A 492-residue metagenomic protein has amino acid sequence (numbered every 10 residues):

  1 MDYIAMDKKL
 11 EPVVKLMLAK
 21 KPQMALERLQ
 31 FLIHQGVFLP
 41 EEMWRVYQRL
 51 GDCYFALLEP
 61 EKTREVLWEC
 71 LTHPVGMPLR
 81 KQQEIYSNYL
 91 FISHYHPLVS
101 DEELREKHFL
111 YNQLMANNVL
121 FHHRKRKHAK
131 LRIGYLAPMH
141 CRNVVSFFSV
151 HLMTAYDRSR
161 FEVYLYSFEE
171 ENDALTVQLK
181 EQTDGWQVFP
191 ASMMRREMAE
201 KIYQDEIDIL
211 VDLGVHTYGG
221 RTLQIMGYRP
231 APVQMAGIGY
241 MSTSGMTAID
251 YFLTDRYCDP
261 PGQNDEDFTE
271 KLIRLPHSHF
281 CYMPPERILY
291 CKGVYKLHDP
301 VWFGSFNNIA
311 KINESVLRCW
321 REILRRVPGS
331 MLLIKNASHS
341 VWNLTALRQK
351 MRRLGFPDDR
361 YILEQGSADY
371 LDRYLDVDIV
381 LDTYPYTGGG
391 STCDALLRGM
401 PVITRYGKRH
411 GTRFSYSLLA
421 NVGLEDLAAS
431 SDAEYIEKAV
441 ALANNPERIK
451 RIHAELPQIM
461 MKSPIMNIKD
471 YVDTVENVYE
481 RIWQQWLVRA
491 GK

Functional and structural regions predicted by a protein language model:
M1-P300, R318, Q349-F356, A368-I379 (+3 more regions): Alpha-helical solenoid repeat scaffolds of the TPR/TPR-like class and their adjacent stem/linker regions that mediate
L136, F306-N307, K335: Short hydrophobic "strand-cap" motifs at the C-terminus of beta-strands
S167-E171, M331-T345: Glycosyltransferase donor-sugar binding loop
G214, D382-G388, Y406: Short Ser/Thr-rich beta->loop micro-motif in glycosyltransferases that lines and helps position the nucleotide-sugar
L381, A395: Donor-sugar nucleotide-binding helix/loop cap in glycosyltransferases
L396-L397, A420: Short alpha-helix at the nucleotide-sugar/activated-sugar donor binding site of glycosyltransferases and closely
P401-H410: Short hydrophobic beta-strand element within catalytic cores of glycosyltransferases and related nucleotide-activated
T412-G423: Short acidic/histidine- and often glycine-rich active-site loop of Leloir-type glycosyltransferases that engages
